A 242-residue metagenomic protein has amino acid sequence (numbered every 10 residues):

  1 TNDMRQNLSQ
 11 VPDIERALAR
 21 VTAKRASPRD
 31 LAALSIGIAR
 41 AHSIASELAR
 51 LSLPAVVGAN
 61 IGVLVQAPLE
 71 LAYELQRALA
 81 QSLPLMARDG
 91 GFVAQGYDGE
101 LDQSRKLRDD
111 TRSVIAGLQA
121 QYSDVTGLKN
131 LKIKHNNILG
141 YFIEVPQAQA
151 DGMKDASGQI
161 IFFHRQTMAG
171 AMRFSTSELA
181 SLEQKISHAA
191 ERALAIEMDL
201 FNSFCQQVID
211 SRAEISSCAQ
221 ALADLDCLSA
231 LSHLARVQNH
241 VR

Functional and structural regions predicted by a protein language model:
N2-L79, Y122-S203, V208-S211: A conserved P-loop NTPase coupling/switch region
A23, S82-G99, A171-F174, E178: Short His/Asp/Glu-rich catalytic/ion-coordination signatures at enzyme active sites or charged loops
R40-S43, G140, S217-Q220, D224-C227: Membrane-embedded alpha-helical bundles that form the substrate/pore pathway in multi-pass transport systems
D98-Q121, A190: A short, contiguous, amphipathic alpha-helix enriched in charged residues
T111, I115, A148-Q149, I196 (+1 more regions): Long, well-ordered alpha-helical segments
Q121-K134, A230-R242: Long, charged, glycine-rich C-terminal linkers/tails
G152, A156, H164, S203 (+1 more regions): Conserved NTPase motor "head" modules and their coupling/switch loops across ABC/AAA+ ATPases, GTPases, and GHKL ATPases
